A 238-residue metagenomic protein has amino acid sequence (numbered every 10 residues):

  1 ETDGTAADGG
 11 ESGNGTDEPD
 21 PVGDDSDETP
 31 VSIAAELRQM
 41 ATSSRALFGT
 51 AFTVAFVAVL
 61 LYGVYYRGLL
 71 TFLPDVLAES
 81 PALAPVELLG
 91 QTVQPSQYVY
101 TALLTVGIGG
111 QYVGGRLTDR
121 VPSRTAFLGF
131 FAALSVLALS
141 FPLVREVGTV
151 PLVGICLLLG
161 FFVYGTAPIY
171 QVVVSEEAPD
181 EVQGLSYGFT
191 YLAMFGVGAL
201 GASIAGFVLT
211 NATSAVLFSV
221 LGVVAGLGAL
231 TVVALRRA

Functional and structural regions predicted by a protein language model:
T2-A55, L83: Juxtamembrane intracellular "pre-TM" segments in multi-pass secondary transporters
A46-G115: Extracytoplasmic gate region of multi-pass secondary transporters
T71, D75, P168-E177: Intracellular helix-loop hinge segments at the cytoplasmic ends of transmembrane helices in 12-TM rocker-switch-type
P95-G107, L134, L159, M194 (+1 more regions): Transmembrane alpha-helical segments of major facilitator superfamily
G110-S123, L209: Helix-to-loop junctions at the C-terminal end of transmembrane segments in multipass secondary transporters
R120-V173: C-terminal transmembrane helical hairpin of 12-TM major facilitator-type secondary transporters
S175-S214, L221: A late C-terminal transmembrane helix in Major Facilitator Superfamily
L217-A238: Multi-pass alpha-helical transporter architecture, strongest for 12-TM Major Facilitator/SLC carriers used
